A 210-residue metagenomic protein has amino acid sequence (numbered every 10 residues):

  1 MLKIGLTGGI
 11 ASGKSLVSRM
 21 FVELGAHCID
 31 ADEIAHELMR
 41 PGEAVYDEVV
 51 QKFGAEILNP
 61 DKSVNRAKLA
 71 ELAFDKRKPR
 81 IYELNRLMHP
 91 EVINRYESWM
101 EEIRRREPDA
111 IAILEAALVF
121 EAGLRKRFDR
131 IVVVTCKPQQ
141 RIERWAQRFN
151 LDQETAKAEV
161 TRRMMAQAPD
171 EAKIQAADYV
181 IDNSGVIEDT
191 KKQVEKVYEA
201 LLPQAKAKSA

Functional and structural regions predicted by a protein language model:
M1-E33: Walker A (P-loop) phosphate-binding motif
G13, D32, L84, I113 (+2 more regions): Residue-level signal for inorganic ion chemistry
A26-C28, I111, I174, D178: Hydrophobic "anchor" residues on beta-strands that sit immediately upstream of conserved functional sites
H27, E33, R130, D178-Y179: Well-ordered beta-strand positions
H36-A110: ATP-dependent small-molecule kinase phosphotransfer cores that center on conserved nucleotide phosphate-binding segments
Y46-V50, P138-A146, K157, T161: An amphipathic alpha-helix signature
Y96, K126-R127, L151-A210: Small-molecule kinase domains that catalyze NTP-dependent phosphoryl transfer to phosphate-bearing small molecules
E97-Q147: ATP-dependent NMP and nucleoside kinases share a basic, alpha-helical "lid"
